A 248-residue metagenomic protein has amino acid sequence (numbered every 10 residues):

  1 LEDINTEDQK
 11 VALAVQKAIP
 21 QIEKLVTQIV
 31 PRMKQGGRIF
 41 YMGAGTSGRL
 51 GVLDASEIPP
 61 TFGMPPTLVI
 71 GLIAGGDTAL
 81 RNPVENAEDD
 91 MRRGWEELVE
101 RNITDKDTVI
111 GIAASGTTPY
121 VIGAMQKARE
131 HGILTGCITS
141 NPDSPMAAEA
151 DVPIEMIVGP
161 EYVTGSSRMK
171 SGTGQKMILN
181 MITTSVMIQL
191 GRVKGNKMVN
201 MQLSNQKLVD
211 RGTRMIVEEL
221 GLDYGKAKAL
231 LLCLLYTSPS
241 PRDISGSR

Functional and structural regions predicted by a protein language model:
L1-A14: Cofactor-/ligand-binding subdomain signature composed of acidic, glycine-rich, tryptophan-containing flexible loops
N5, V30-M33, M42, R49-L50: Catalytic, metal-anchored helix/loop core of enzyme active sites in primary metabolism
K17-P31: A short, well-structured juxtamembrane/interface segment
G37: Glycine-centered, small-residue-biased loops immediately flanking beta-strands in adenine/cofactor-binding cores
F40-M177, V186-L190: Glycine-rich phosphate-binding loops that contact phosphosugars or nucleotide phosphates
T184-E218: Internal, active-site/partner-interface "lid" segment
N205-S238: C-terminal alpha-helical interaction appendages
Y236-R248: Single conserved hydrophobic/aromatic residue that forms the stacking wall/gate of nucleotide- or nucleobase-binding
